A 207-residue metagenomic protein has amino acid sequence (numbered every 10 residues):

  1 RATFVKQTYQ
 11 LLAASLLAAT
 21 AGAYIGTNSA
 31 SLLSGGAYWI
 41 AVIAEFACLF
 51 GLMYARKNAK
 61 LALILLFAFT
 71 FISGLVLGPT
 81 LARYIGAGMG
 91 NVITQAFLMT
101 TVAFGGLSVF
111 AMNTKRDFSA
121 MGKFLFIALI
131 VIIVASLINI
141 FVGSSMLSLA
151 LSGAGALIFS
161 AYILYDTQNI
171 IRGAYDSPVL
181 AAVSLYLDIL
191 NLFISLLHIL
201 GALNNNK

Functional and structural regions predicted by a protein language model:
R1-K207: A hydrophobic alpha-helical transmembrane-helix feature that marks the membrane cores and membrane-interface segments
